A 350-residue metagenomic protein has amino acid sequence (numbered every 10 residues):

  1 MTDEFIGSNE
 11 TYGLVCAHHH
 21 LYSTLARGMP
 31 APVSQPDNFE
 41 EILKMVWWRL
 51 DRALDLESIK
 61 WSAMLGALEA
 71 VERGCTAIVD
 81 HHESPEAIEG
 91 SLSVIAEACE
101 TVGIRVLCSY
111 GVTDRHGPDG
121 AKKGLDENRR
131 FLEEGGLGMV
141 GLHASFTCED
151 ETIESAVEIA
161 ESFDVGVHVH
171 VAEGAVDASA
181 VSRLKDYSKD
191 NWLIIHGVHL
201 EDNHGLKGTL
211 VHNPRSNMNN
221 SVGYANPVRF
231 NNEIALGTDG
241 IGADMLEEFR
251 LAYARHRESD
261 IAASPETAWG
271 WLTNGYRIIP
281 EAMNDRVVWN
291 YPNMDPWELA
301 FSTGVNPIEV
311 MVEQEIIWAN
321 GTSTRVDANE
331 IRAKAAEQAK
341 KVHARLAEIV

Functional and structural regions predicted by a protein language model:
M1-G13: Histidine-rich, glycine-flanked metal-binding segment
T2-D3, G270-V350: Active-site microenvironment of metallo-dependent hydrolases
Y12-T24, H82, G166-E173: Histidine-centered catalytic micro-motifs
H18, G74, C99, V140 (+6 more regions): Divalent metal-coordination and catalytic microenvironments
L25-I59, H116-G117, A175-W192, H204-T209 (+2 more regions): Active-site gating loops and adjacent loop-to-helix segments of metal-dependent hydrolytic enzymes
M29-I104, D126-E133, A336-E348: Alpha-helical scaffold segments that flank or form the walls of functional sites
I88-D202: Metal-coordinating catalytic core of metallo-dependent amide/deamination hydrolases
K185-N293, A300-N306: Active-site-adjacent C-terminal substructures of enzyme catalytic domains
